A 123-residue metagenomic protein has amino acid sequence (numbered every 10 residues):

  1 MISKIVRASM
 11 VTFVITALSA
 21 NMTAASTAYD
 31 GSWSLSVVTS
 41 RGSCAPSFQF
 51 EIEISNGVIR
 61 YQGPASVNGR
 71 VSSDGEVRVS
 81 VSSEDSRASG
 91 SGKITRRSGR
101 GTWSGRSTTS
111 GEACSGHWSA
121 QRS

Functional and structural regions predicted by a protein language model:
M1, A25-T27: Absolute protein N-terminus
M1-M10: Bacterial N-terminal signal peptides that target proteins for export
S9-F13, S34-L35: Short N-terminal leader segment in a subset of presequences, especially plant chloroplast and some mitochondrial
I15-T23: C-terminal segment of classical bacterial N-terminal signal peptides
T27-S123: Central antiparallel beta-sheet cores of small beta-barrel/beta-sandwich binding domains
